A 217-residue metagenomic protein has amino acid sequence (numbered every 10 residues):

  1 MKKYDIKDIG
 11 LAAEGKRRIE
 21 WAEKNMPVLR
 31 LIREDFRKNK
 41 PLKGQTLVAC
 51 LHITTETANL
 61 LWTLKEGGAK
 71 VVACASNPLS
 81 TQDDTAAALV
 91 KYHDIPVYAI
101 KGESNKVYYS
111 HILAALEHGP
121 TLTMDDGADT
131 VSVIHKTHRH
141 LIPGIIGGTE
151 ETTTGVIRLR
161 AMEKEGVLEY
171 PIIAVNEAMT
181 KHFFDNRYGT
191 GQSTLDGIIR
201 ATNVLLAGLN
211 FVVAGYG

Functional and structural regions predicted by a protein language model:
K2-L42, A75-T81, A86-L209: Glycine/serine-rich phosphate-binding loop and adjoining beta1-alpha1 elements at the start of nucleotide-handling
L31, T54, A69, A86-A87 (+1 more regions): Charge-rich, low-complexity amphipathic helices in intrinsically disordered tails/linkers adjacent to domains
P41-T57, L64, L195-I198, T202-G217: Glycine-rich adenosine-cofactor-binding loop
A58-N59, S132: Alpha-helical elements of the RecA-like P-loop NTPase motor core of helicases
N59-L60, G155: Short, solvent-exposed amphipathic alpha-helices that sit in or adjacent to ligand/effector-binding or catalytic
L61-S80: Active-site cofactor/substrate anionic-group-binding motifs, chiefly glycine- and Lys/Arg-rich phosphate-binding loops
